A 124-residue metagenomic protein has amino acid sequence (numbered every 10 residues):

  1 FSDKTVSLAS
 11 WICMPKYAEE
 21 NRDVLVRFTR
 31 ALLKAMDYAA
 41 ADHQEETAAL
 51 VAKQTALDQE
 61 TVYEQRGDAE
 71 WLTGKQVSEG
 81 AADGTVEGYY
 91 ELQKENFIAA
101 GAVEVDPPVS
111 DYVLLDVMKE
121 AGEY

Functional and structural regions predicted by a protein language model:
F1, P15-K16, A81-T85, A121-Y124: Short, structured secondary-structure boundary patches
F1-D3, M14, T61-V62, A102-V103 (+1 more regions): Homeobox/homeodomain signature
F1-S7, Y90: Short Pro/Gly-enriched coil loops immediately N-terminal to beta-strands
K4-V6, A69-E70, V113-V117: Short secondary-structure boundary/hinge segments and terminal tails
V6-D23: A bilobed periplasmic-binding-protein/Venus flytrap-type ligand-binding module shared by bacterial periplasmic
E19-A102: Secondary-structure end/capping motifs
Y90-Y124: Conserved C-terminal helix/tail region of periplasmic/extracytoplasmic solute-binding proteins
